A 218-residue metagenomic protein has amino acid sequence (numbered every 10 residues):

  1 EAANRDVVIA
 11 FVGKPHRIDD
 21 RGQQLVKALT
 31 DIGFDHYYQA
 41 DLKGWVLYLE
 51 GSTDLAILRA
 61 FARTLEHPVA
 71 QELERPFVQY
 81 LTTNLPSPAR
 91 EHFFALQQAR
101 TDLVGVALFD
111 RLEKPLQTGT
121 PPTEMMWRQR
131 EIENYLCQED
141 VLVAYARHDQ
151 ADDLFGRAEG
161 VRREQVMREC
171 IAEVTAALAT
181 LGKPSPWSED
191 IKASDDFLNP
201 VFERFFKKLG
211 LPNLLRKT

Functional and structural regions predicted by a protein language model:
E1-L42, T175-T218: Nucleic-acid enzyme cleavage-core boundary/entry regions
A2-P115: RecA-like P-loop NTPase motor core
S52-L55, E164, K192-D195, N199: Generic detection of long, well-ordered alpha-helical segments
F61, F93, W127, A144-Y145 (+1 more regions): Tryptophan-centered motif/residue detector
Q97-T101, L154-F155, L198, F202-F205: Short, surface-exposed loop and linker segments with low hydrophobicity and enrichment for Pro/Ser/Thr
D102-K192: Activity-critical C-terminal alpha-helical subdomain
